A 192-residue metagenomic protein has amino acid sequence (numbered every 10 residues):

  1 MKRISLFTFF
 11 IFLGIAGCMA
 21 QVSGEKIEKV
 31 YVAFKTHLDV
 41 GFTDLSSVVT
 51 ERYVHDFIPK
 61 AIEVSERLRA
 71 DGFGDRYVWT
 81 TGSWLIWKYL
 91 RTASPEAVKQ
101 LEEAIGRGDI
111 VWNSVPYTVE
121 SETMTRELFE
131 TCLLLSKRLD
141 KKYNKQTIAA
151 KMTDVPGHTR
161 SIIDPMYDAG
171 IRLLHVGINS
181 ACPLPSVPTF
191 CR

Functional and structural regions predicted by a protein language model:
I4-I15: Sec-dependent N-terminal signal peptides
Q21-R192: Catalytic-domain carbohydrate-binding cleft regions of carbohydrate-active enzymes
